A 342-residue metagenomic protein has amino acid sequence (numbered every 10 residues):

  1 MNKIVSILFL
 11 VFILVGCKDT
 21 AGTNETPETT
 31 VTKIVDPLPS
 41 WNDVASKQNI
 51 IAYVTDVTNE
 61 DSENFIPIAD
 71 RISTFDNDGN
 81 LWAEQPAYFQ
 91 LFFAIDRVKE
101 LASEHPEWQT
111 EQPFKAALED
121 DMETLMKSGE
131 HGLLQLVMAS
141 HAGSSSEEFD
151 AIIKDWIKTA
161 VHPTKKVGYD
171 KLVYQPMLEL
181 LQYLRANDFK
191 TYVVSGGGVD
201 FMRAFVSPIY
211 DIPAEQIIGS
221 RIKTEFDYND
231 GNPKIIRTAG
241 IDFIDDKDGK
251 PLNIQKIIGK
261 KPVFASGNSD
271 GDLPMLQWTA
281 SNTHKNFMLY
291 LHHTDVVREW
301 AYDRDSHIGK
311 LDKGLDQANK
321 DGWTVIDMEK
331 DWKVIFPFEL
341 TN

Functional and structural regions predicted by a protein language model:
N2-L8: Sec-dependent signal peptide recognition, specifically the positively charged N-region followed immediately by
I13-G16: C-terminal motif of bacterial Sec signal peptides marking the signal peptidase cleavage site
K18-T20: Bacterial signal peptide processing site
G22-P39, Q48-I51, T55, D70 (+1 more regions): C-terminal cap/substrate-recognition subdomain and adjoining C-terminal extension of metal-dependent phosphatase-like
E63-P67: Short loop/turn motifs at secondary-structure junctions and domain boundaries
I68-P86, L276: Asp-based phosphoryl-transfer active-site loop
E84-A87, F92-I95, A204-F205, W278: Short, solvent-exposed loop/turn and secondary-structure capping segments
A87, F93-K171, Q175: A metal-dependent, Asp-based hydrolase signature
